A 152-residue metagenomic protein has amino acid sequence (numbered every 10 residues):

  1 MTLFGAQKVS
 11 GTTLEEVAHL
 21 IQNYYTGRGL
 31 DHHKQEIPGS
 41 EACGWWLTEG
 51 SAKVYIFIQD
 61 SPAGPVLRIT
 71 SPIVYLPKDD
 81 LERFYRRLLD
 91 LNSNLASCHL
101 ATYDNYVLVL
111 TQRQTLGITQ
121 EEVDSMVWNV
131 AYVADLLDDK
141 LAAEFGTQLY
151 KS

Functional and structural regions predicted by a protein language model:
M1-K53, T102: Charge-rich, low-complexity N-terminal segments
V9, T13-V17, L76-F84, E122-N129 (+1 more regions): Short amphipathic alpha-helical segments
W46, G50-E82: The feature represents the first ordered module of a protein
R68-Y106, L110: Short, internal acidic amphipathic alpha-helical interface segments that mediate docking to partner proteins
A101-A131: A short, solvent-exposed beta-edge/loop patch
A131-D138, A142: Short amphipathic alpha-helical signal-transduction/dimerization elements
L141-S152: Short, highly charged C-terminal tails/helix-capping segments
